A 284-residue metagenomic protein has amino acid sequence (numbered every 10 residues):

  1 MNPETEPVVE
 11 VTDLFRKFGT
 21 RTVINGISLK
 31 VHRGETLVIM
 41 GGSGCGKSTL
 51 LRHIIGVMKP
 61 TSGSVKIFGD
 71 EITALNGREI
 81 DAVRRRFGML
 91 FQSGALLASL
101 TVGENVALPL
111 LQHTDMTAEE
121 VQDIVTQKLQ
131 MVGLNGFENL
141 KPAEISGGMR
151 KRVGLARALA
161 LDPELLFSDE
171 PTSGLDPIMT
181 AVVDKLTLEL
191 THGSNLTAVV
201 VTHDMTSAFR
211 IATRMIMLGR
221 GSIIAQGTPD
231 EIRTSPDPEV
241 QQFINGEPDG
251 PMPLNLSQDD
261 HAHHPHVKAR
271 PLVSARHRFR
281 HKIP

Functional and structural regions predicted by a protein language model:
I55: Helix-to-loop junction immediately C-terminal to a conserved catalytic motif
D70-E71, A118-F137: Conserved ABC ATPase "signature" region
S99-L108: Short coil-to-helix segment of the ABC ATPase nucleotide-binding domain corresponding to the Q-loop/switch region
K141-I145, M149: Conserved ABC ATPase signature
D162: Conserved catalytic motifs of ABC-family nucleotide-binding domains
L166-D169: Catalytic Walker B motif of ABC-type/P-loop ATPase nucleotide-binding domains
